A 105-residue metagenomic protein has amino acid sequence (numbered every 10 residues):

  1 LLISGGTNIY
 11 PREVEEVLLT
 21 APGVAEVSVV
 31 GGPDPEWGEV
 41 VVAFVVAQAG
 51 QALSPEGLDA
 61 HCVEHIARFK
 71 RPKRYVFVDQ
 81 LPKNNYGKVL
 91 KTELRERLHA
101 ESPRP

Functional and structural regions predicted by a protein language model:
L1-K70, D79-E96: AMP-binding/adenylate-forming catalytic core of the ANL superfamily
E96-P105: Acidic/polar alpha-helix N-cap and adjacent early helical turns within long charge-rich amphipathic helices/linkers
